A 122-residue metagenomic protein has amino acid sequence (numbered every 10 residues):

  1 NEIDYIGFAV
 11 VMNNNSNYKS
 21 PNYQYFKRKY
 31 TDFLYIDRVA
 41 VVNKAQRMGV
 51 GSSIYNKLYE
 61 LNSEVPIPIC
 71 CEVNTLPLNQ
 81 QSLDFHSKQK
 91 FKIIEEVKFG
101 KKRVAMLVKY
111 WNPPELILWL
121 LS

Functional and structural regions predicted by a protein language model:
I3-G7: Glycine-rich acetyl-CoA-binding "A-motif" of GNAT/NAT acetyltransferases
F8-V11, V39, F91, E95-V97 (+1 more regions): Ligand-binding pocket scaffold of soluble enzyme catalytic domains
V10-R38: Conserved acyl-donor/pantetheine-binding loop and adjacent beta-alpha core of acyl/acetyltransferases and related
D37-R47, N74-L76: A short, internal acetyl-CoA/4′-phosphopantetheine-binding micro-motif in the GNAT/acyltransferase core
V41, R47-E60, K88: Conserved acetyl-CoA-binding loop-helix of GNAT-fold acetyltransferases
N62-T75: Conserved GNAT acetyl-CoA-binding A-motif
T75-E95: Conserved active-site alpha-helix within GNAT-family acetyltransferase domains
E96-S122: C-terminal "cap" of GNAT-fold acetyltransferases
